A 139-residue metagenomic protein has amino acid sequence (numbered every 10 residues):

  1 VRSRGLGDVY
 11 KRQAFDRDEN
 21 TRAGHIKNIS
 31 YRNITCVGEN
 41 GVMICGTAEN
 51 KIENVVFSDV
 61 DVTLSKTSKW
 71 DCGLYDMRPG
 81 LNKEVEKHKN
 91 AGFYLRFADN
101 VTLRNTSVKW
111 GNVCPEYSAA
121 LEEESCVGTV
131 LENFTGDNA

Functional and structural regions predicted by a protein language model:
V1-Y10: Single conserved hydrophobic/aromatic residue that forms the stacking wall/gate of nucleotide- or nucleobase-binding
R4, K27-V37, E53-L64, N100-W110 (+1 more regions): Right-handed parallel beta-helix
K11-R12, D16, K66-G80, P115-S118: A glycine-biased, small/acidic residue-tolerant capping/turn segment at secondary-structure junctions
R17, M43, K87-N90: Short structured motifs
N20-G24, I44-T47, F93, F97: Short, T/G/N/S-enriched strand-turn elements that build extracellular solenoid repeat scaffolds
N20-R32, L74-K87: Generic long, charged, amphipathic alpha-helical segments
R22-A23, V85, L95, V113-C114 (+1 more regions): Low-complexity, polar/charged sequence tracts that form flexible coils or short amphipathic helices and often embed
G41-M43, G92, C114, S118-A120: Structural detector of coil-to-beta-strand junctions
